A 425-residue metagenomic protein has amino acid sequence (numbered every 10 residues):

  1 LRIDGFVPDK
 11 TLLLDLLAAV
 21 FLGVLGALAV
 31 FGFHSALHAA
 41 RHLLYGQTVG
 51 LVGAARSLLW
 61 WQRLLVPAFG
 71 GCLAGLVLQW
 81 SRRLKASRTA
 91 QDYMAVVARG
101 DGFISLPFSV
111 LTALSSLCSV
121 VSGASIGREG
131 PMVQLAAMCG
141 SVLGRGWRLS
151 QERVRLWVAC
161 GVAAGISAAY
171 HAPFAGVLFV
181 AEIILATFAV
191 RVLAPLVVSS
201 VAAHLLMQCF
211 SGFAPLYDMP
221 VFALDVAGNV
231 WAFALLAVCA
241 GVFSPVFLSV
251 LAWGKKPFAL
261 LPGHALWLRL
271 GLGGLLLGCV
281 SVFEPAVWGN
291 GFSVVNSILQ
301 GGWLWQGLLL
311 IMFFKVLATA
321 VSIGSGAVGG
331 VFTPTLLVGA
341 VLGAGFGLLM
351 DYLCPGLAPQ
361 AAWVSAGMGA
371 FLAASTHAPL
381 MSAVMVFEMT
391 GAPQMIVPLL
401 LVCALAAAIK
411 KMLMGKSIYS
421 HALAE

Functional and structural regions predicted by a protein language model:
L1-E425: Alpha-helical transmembrane segments and immediately membrane-proximal extracytoplasmic
